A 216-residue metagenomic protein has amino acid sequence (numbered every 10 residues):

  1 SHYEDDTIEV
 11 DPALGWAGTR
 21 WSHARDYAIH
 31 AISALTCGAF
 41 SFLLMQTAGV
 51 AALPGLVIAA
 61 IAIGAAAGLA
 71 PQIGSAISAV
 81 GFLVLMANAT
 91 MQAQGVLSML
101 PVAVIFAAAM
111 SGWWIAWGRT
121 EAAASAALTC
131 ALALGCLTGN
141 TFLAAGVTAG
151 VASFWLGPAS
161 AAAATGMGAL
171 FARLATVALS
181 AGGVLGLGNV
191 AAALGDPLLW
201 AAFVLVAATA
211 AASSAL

Functional and structural regions predicted by a protein language model:
S1-A28: Extracytoplasmic
W16, W21, M86, W113-W117 (+3 more regions): A residue-identity detector for tryptophan
W21-Q94, V104-G112, L128-L132: Core alpha-helical transmembrane segments of integral membrane proteins
D26-A31, A52-A60, L97-I105, C136-N140 (+1 more regions): Alpha-helical transmembrane segments of polytopic membrane proteins
S41-L56, A87-L100, A172-A201: Membrane interfacial helix motifs at helix-loop boundaries and amphipathic/re-entrant anchors
G64-S78, G112-S125, G139-F142, V151-A164 (+1 more regions): Membrane-helix interface "capping/anchor" motifs
L97-I105, A122-A127, A145-T148: Short, highly charged low-complexity linear segments
A133-L216: Generic multipass alpha-helical transmembrane bundles of integral membrane proteins
